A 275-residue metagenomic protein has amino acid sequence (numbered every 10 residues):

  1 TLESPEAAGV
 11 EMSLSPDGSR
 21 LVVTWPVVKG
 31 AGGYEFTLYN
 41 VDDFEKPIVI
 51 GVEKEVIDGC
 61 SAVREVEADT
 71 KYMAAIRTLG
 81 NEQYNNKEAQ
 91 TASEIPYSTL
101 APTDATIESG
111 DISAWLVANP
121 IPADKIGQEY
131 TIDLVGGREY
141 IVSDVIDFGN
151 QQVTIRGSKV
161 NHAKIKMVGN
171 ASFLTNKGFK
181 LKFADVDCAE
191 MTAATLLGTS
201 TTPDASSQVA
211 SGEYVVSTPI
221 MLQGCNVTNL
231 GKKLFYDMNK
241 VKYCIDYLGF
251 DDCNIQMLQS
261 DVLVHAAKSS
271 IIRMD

Functional and structural regions predicted by a protein language model:
T1-G30, A68, Q83-L100: Pro/Thr/Ser/Gly-rich low-complexity, intrinsically disordered linker/stalk tracts
G18, E139-T154, K164-S217: Extracellular beta-strand-rich solenoid/capping regions of secreted or surface-exposed proteins that bind or remodel
V28-V52: Extracellular low-complexity, O-glycosylation-prone stalks/linkers
D43-V52, E88-I121: Right-handed parallel beta-helix/beta-solenoid
A62-N86: Beta-strand-rich modules
Q83-Y84, S143-D144, K166-A171, A189-L197 (+2 more regions): Short glycine/acidic-rich loop motifs that flank beta-strands on beta-rich extracellular proteins
E108-V153, S158-N170: N-terminal extracellular ligand-recognition/capping segment immediately after the signal peptide
G178-E190, V216-G231, Y243-V262, K268-D275: Right-handed parallel beta-helix
